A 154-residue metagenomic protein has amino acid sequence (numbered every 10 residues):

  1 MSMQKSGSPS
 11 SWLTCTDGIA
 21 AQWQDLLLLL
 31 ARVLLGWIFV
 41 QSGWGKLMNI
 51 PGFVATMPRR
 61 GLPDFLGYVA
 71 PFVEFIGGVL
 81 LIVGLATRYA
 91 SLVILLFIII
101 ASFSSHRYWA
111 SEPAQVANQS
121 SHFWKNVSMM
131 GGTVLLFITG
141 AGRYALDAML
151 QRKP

Functional and structural regions predicted by a protein language model:
M1-M48, A55, D64-V69, I76 (+1 more regions): Extended, low-polarity transmembrane helix blocks
